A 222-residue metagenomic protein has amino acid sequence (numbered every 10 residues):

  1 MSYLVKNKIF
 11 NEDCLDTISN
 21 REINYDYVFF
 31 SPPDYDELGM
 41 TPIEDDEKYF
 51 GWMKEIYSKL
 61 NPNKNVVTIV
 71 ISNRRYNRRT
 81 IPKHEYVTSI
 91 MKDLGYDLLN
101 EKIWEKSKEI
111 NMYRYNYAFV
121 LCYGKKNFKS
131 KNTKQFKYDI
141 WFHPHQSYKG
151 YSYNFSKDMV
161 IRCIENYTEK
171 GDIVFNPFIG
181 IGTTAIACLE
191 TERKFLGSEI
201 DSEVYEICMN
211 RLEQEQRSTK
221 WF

Functional and structural regions predicted by a protein language model:
M1-E206: Core catalytic lobe of class I
M1-V5, M209-F222: Short, conserved SAM-binding/catalytic segment of Class I S-adenosyl-L-methionine-dependent methyltransferases
